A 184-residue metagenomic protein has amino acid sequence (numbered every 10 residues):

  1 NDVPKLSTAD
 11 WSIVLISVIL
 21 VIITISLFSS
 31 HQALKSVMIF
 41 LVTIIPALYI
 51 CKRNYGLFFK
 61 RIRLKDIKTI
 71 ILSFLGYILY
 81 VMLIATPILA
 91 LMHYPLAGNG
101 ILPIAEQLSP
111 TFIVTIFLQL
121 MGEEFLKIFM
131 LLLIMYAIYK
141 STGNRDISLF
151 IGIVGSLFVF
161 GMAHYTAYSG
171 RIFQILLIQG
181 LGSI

Functional and structural regions predicted by a protein language model:
N1-V3: Short, Lys/Arg-rich, polar N-terminal cytosolic tail immediately upstream of the first transmembrane signal-anchor
K5-I23, L72-Y80, I153-V159: Alpha-helical transmembrane segments
K5-R53: Alpha-helical transmembrane segments in multi-pass membrane proteins
I22-H31, T86-P95, M162-G170: Juxtamembrane "helix-exit" motif on the non-cytosolic side of transmembrane helices
Q32-M38, N99-I104, G170-G182: Non-cytosolic membrane-interface motifs at loop->transmembrane helix junctions
G56-L126, L131-S141: Juxtamembrane helix-loop-helix connectors linking adjacent transmembrane helices in multi-pass membrane enzymes
S109-I184: Transmembrane helix-loop-helix hairpins at the membrane interface of multi-pass integral membrane proteins
